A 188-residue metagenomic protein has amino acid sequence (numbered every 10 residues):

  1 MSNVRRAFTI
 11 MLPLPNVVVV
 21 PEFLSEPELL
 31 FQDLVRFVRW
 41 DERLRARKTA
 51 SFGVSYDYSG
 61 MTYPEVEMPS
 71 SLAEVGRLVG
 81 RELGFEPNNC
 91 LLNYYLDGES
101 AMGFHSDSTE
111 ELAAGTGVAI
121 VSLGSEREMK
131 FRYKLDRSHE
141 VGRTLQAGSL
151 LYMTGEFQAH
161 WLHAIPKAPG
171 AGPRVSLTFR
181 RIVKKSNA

Functional and structural regions predicted by a protein language model:
M1-A188: Non-heme Fe(II) oxygenase metal-center motifs and adjacent flexible, charged/small-residue loops
